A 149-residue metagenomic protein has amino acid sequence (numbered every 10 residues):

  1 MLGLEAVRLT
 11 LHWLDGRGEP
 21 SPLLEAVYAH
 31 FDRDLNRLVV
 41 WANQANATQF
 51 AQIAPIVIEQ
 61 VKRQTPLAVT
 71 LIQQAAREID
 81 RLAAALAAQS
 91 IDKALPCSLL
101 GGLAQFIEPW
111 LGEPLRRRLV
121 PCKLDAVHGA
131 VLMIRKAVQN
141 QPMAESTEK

Functional and structural regions predicted by a protein language model:
M1-E5: Internal, conserved structured core segments that host functional sites
V7-K149: ATP-binding/phosphotransfer module of carbohydrate and carboxylate kinases, centering on a glycine-rich
